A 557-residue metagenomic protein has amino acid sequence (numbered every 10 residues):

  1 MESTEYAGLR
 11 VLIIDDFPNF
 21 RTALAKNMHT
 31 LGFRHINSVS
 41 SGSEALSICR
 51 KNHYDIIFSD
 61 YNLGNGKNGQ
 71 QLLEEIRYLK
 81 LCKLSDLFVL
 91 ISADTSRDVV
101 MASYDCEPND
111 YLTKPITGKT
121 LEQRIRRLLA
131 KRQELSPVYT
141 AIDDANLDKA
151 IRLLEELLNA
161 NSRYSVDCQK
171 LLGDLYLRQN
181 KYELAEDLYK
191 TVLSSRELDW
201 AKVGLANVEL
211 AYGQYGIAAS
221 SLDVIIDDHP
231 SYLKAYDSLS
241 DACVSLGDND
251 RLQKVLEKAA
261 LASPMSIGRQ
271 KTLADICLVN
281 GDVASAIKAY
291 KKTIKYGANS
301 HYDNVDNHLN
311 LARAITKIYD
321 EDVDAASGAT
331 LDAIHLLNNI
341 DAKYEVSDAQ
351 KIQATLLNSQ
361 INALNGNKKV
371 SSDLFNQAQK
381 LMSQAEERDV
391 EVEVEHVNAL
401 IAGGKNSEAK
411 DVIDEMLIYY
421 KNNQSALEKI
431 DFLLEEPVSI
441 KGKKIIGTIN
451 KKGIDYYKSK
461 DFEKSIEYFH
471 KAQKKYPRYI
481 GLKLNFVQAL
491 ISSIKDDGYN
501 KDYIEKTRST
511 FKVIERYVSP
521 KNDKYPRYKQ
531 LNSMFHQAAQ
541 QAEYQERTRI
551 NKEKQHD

Functional and structural regions predicted by a protein language model:
Y6-N19, L24-M28: Conserved acidic segment of CheY-like receiver
F33-S41, I48: Short hydrophobic/Thr-rich beta-strand motif most characteristic of the beta2 strand and flanking loop of CheY-like
D60-I76, L84, S492, Y503: Conserved phosphotransfer microenvironments
Q70-Q71, L84, D94-D110, Q123: Alpha4 helix (beta4-alpha4-beta5 surface) of REC/receiver domains from two-component response regulators
I116-I125: C-terminal output helix
L129-K181: CheY-like receiver
E186-S407, D411-I413, S425-I430, K441-K458 (+2 more regions): Flexible loop/N-cap segments at domain edges
